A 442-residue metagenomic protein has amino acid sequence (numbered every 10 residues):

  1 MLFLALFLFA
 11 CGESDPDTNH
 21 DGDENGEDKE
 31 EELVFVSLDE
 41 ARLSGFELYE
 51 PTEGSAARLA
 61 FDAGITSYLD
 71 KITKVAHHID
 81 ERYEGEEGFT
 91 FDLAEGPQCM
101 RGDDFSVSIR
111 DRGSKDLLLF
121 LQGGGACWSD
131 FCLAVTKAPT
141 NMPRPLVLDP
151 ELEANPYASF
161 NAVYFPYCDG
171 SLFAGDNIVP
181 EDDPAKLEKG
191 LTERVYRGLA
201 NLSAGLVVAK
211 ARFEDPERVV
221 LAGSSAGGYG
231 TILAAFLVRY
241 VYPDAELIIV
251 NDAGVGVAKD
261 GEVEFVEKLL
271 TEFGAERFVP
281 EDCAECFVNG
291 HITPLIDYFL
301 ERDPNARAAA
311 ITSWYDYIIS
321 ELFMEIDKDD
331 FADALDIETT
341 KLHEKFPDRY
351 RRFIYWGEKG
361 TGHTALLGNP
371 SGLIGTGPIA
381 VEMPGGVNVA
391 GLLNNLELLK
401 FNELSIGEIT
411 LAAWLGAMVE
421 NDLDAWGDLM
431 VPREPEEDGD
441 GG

Functional and structural regions predicted by a protein language model:
M1-L4: Sec-dependent signal peptide recognition, specifically the positively charged N-region followed immediately by
L8-A10: C-terminal motif of bacterial Sec signal peptides marking the signal peptidase cleavage site
G12-D17, G26-G442: C-terminal His-loop and adjacent cap/lid subdomain of alpha/beta-hydrolase
G22-E24: Extracellular calcium-associated, cysteine-rich motifs in secreted modular proteins
